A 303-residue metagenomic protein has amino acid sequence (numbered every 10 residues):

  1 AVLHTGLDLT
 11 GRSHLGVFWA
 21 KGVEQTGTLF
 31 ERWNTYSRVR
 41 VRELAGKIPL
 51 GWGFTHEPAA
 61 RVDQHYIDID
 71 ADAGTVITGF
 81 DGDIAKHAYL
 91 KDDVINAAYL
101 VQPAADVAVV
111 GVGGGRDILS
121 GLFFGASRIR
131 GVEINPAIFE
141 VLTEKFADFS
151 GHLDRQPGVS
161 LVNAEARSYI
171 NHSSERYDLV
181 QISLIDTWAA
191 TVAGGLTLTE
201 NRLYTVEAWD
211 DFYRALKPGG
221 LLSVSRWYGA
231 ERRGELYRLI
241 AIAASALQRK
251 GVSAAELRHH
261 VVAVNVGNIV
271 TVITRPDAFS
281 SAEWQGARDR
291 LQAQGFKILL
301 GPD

Functional and structural regions predicted by a protein language model:
V2-P157, S245-G251: Class I S-adenosylmethionine
W33-T35, V101, G111-G115, F123 (+11 more regions): Conserved structured core elements
R42-L44, D70, V110, F124 (+7 more regions): Generic beta-strand/beta-sheet core signal
V101-Q102, I170, S174: A short, aliphatic-rich alpha-helical micro-motif
A137-I138, K145, Q156-G158, N163-A164 (+2 more regions): Mobile active-site "lid"/loop adjacent to the S-adenosyl-L-methionine
L153-S160, L257-H259: A short helix-to-beta-strand connector/capping loop
S223-D303: Substrate-binding/catalytic lobe of Class I Rossmann-like enzymes that use SAM or dcSAM, i.e., the mid-to-C-terminal
